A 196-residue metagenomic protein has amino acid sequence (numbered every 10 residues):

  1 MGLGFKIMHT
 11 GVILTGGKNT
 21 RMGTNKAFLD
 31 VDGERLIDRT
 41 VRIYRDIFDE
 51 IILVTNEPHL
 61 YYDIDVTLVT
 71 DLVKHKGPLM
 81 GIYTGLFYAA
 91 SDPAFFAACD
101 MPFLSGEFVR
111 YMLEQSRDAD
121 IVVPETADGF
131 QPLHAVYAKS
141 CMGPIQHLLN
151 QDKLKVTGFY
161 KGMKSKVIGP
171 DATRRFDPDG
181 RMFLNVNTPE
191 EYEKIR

Functional and structural regions predicted by a protein language model:
G2-T10, P189-R196: SAM-dependent methyltransferases
L3-K153, K161-G180: Nucleotide and nucleotide-moiety/phosphate-recognizing core
T173-R196: Glycine-rich phosphate/pyrophosphate-binding loop and the adjoining helix
